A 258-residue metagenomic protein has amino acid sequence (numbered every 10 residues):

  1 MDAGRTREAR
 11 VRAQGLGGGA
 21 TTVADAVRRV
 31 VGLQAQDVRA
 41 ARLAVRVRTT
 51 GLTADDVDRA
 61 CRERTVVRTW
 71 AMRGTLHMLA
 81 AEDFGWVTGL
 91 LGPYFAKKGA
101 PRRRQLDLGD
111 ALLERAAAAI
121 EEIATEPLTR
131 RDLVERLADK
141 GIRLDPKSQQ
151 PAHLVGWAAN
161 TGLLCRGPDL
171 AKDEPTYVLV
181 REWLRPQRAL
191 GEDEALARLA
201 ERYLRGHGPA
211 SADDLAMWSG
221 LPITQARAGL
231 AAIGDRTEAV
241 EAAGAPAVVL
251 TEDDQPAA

Functional and structural regions predicted by a protein language model:
M1-A258: Long, low-complexity intrinsically disordered regions
